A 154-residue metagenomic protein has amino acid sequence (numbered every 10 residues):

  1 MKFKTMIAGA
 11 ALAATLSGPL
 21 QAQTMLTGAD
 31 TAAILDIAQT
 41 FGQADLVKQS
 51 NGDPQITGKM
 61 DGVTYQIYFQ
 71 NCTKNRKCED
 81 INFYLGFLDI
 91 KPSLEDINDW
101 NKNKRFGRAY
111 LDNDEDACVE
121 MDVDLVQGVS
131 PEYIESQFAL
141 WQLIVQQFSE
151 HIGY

Functional and structural regions predicted by a protein language model:
F3-I7, G18-T64, L111: Charge-rich, low-complexity N-terminal segments
T24-L26, E79-E120: Short, internal acidic amphipathic alpha-helical interface segments that mediate docking to partner proteins
T27-T31, I90, Q127-I134: Solvent-exposed, acidic/flexible segments
T31-A38, L94, E135-F138, Q142: Extracytoplasmic/secreted envelope proteins and their assembly/folding machinery, especially bacterial periplasmic
Q39-Q43, Q146-G153: Sec-exported extracytoplasmic/periplasmic mature domains
V63-L88: A short acidic-to-branched-hydrophobic micro-motif
R105-S149: A short, solvent-exposed beta-edge/loop patch
